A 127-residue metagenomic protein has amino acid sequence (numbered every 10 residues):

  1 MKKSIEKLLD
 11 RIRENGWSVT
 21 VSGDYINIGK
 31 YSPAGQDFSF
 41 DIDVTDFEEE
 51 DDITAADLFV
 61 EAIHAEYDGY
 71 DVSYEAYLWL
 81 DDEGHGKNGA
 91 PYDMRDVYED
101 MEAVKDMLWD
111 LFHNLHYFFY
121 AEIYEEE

Functional and structural regions predicted by a protein language model:
M1-D10: Terminal, regulation- and interaction-focused segments at domain boundaries
I12-G69: Amphipathic, interaction-prone secondary-structure segments
E50-E127: Intrinsically disordered, low-complexity regulatory regions enriched in serine/threonine/proline and acidic residues
